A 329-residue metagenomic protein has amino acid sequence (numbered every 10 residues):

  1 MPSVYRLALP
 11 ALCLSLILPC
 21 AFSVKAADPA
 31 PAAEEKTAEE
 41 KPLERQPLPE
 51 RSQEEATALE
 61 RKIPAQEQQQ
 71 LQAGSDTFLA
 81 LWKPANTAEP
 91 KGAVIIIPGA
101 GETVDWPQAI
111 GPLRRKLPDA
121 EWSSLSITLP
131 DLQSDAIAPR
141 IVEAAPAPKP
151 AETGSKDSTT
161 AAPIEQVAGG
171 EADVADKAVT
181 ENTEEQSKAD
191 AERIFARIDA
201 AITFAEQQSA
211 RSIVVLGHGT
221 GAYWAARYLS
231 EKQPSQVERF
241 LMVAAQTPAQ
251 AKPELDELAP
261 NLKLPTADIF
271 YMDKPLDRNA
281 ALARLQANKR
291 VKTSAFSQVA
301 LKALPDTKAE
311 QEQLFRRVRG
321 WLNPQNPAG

Functional and structural regions predicted by a protein language model:
P10-C20: Bacterial N-terminal signal peptides
A33-A85: N-terminal cap/lid segment of alpha/beta-hydrolase-fold proteins
P90-G99: Short beta-strand element of the alpha/beta-hydrolase
Q108-L125: Short amphipathic alpha-helix adjacent to the substrate-entry channel of hydrolases
A136-Q208: Alpha/beta-hydrolase active-site loop
V215-A226: Gly/Ala-rich beta-loop-alpha elbow adjacent to hydrolase catalytic centers
P234, E238-D306: The feature captures the conserved acid-bearing segment of alpha/beta-hydrolase catalytic domains
S294-G329: C-terminal catalytic histidine-bearing segment of alpha/beta-hydrolase fold enzymes
